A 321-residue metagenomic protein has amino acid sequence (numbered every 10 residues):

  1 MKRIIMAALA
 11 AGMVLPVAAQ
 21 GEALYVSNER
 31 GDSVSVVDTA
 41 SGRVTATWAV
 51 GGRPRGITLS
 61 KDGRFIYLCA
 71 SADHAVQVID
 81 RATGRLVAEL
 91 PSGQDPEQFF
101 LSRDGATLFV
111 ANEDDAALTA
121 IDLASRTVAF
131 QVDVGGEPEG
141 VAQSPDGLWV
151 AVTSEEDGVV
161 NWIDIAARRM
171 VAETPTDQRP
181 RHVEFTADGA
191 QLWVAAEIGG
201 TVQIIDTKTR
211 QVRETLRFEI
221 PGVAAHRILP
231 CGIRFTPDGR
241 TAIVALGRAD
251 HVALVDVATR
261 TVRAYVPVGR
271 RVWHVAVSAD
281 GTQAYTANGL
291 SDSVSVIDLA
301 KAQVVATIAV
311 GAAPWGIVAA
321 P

Functional and structural regions predicted by a protein language model:
R3, L9-P321: Predominantly soluble domains enriched in secretory-pathway, periplasmic, or organellar proteins
